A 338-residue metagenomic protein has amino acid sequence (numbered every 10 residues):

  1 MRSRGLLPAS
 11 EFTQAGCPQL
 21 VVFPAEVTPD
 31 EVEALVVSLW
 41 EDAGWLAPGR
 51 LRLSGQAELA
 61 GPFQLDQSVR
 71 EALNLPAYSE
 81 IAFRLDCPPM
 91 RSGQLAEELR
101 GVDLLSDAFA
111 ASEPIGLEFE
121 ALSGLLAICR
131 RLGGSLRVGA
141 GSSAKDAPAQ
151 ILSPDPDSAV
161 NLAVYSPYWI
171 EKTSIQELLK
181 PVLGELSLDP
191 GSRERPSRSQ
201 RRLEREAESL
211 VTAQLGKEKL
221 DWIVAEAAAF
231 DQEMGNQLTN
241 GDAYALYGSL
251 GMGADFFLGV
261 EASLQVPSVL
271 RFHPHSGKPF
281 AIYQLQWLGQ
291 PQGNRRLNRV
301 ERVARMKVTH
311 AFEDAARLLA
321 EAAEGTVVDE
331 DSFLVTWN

Functional and structural regions predicted by a protein language model:
M1-N338: Acidic (Asp/Glu-rich) sequence patches and key acidic residues that form negatively charged surfaces used
